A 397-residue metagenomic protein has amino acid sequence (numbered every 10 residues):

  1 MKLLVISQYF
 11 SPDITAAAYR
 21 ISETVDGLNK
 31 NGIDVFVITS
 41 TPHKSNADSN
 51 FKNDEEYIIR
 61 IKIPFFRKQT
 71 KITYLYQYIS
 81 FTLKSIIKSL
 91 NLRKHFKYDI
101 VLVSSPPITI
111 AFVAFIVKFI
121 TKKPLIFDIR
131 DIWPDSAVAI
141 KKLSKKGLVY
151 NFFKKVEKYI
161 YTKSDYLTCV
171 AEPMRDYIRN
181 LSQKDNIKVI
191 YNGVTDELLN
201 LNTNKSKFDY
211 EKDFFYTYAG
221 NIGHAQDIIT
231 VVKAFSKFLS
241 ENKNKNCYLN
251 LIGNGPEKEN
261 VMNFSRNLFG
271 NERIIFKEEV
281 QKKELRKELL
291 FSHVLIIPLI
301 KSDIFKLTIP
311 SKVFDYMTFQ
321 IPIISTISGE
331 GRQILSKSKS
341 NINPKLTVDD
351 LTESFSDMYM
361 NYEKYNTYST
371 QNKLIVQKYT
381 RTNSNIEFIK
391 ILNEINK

Functional and structural regions predicted by a protein language model:
M1-K62, F238: N-terminal subdomain of nucleotide-sugar transferases
S49, R179, G193-F208, K397: Acidic anion/phosphate-binding donor-loop and adjacent secondary structure in glycosyltransferase catalytic cores
I86, L90, T109-F112, I116-T121 (+1 more regions): Membrane-proximal helix-turn-helix segments that form the acceptor-binding/catalytic region of lipid-linked
D165, L289-K306: Acidic donor-binding loop of glycosyltransferase active sites
P173, I190-G193: Carbohydrate-associated surface elements
D209-S236, N250, S369, S384: Conserved donor-binding/catalytic core segment of Leloir-type glycosyltransferases
N242, I252, E259-K287: Nucleotide-activated donor-binding/catalytic signature segment of Leloir-type glycosyltransferases, i.e., the conserved
K337-D349, D357-E363: Conserved acidic donor-binding segment of nucleotide-sugar-dependent glycosyltransferases
